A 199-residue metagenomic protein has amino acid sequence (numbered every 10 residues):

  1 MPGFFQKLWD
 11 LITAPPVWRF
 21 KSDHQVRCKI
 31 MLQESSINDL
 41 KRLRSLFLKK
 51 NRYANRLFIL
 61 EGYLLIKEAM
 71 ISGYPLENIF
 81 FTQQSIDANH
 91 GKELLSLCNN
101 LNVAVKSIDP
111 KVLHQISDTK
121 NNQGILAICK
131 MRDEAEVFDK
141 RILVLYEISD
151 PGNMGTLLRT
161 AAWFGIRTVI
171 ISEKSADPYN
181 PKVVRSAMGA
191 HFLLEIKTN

Functional and structural regions predicted by a protein language model:
F4-F5, F20: Aromatic (phenylalanine/tyrosine) cluster motif
D10, D23-H24: Intrinsic-disorder-associated, low-complexity terminal segments enriched in Asp/Asn/His/Tyr and depleted of Lys/Arg
I30-S85: Boundary-proximal intrinsically disordered activation/regulatory segments immediately upstream of a helical core
L32, K106-D109, E195-N199: Short acidic-hydrophobic, aromatic-tinged amphipathic segments that line or gate anion-handling sites
I71, I128, D133-N199: RNA substrate-binding interface of SAM-dependent RNA methyltransferases
N89-N100: Short, aromatic/basic amphipathic alpha-helical patches
V105-K120: Glycine/small-residue-rich loop that forms an oxyanion/phosphate-binding "nest" at active or ligand-binding sites
